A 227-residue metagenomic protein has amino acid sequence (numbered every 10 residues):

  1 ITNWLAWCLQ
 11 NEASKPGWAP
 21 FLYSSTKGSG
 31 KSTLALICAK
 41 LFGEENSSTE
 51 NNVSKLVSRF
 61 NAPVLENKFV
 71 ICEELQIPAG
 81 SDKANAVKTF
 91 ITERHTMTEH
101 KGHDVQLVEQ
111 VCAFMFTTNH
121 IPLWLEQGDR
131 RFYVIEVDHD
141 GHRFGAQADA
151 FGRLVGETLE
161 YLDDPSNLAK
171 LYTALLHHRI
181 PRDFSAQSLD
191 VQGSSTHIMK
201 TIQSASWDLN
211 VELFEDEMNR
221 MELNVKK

Functional and structural regions predicted by a protein language model:
I1-I71, K83, L175-L176: P-loop NTPase catalytic core of nucleic-acid-dependent motor ATPases
Y23-K27, R182-K227: DNA transaction DNA-binding modules
L34-I37, D82-F90, V111, R131 (+2 more regions): Alpha-helical scaffold elements adjacent to nucleotide-binding pockets in ATP/GTP-utilizing enzyme cores
G43, A84-L107: Conserved catalytic/switch belt of AAA+ P-loop NTPases
F60-L65, E99-T117: AAA+/SF3 P-loop NTPase mechanochemical coupling elements
N67-I91, I121-D129: Conserved AAA+/SF3 P-loop NTPase catalytic/coupling segment centered on the Walker-B
W124-H142: A short helix-turn-beta junction within AAA+ P-loop NTPase domains corresponding to the substrate/partner-engaging
G141-D163: Conserved phosphate-binding loops in nucleotide/dinucleotide-binding enzymes
